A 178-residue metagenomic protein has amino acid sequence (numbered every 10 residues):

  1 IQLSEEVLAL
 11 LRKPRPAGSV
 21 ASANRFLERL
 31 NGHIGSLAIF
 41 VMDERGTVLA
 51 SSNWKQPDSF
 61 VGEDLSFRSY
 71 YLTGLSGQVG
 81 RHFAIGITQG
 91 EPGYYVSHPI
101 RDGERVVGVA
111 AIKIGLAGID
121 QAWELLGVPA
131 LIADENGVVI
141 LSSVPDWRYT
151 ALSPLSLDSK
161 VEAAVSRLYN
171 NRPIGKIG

Functional and structural regions predicted by a protein language model:
I1-G80: Extracytoplasmic/periplasmic sensory segments of membrane signal-transduction proteins
H33, L49-A122: Extracytoplasmic/periplasmic ligand-binding sensor regions of membrane-associated signaling proteins
L37, G93, V128: Conserved catalytic motifs of the protein kinase core domain
I39-F40, H98, A130, G137: Generic short beta-strand
M42, R101-G103, A133: Core beta-strand residues in small-molecule sensory/regulatory alpha/beta domains
E44, I87, T150: Residue-level "edge-of-site" marker
E44-R45, W54-K55, G115-A117, E135-N136 (+1 more regions): Solvent-exposed coil/turn segments that connect beta secondary-structure elements in extracytoplasmic/periplasmic
Q121-G178: Intrinsic low-complexity, intrinsically disordered coil/linker regions enriched in small/polar and charged residues
